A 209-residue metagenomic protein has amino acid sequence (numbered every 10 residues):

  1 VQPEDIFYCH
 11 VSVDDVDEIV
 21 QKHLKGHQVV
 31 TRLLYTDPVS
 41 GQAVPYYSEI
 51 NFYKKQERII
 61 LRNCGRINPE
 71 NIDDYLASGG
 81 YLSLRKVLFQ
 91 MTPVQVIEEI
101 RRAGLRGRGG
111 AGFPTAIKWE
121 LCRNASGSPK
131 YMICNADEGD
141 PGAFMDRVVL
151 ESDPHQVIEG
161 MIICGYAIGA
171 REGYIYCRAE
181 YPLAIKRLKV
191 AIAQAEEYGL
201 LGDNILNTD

Functional and structural regions predicted by a protein language model:
V1-D209: Feature of Fe-S/electron-transfer and energy-metabolism proteins that preferentially highlights extended coupling
